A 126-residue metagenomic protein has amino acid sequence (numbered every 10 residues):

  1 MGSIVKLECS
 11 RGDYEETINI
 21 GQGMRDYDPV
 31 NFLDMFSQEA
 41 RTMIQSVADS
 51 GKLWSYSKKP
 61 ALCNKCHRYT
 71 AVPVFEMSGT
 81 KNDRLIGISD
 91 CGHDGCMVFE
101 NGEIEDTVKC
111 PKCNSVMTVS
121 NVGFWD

Functional and structural regions predicted by a protein language model:
M1-K81: Long, charged N-terminal interaction/targeting segments
C9-G12, C63-C66, I88-D94, C110-C113: Short cysteine-rich clusters marking metal-coordination/redox-active sites
R11, I20-Q22, I86, C91-D94 (+2 more regions): Feature targets compositionally biased, intrinsically disordered low-complexity regions with long contiguous runs
E15-N19, Y69-P73, M97-N101, V116-V122: Short, non-ligating residues that shape and space the ligands of small metal-coordination modules and catalytic
M24, L33-M35, T80, G87-S89 (+2 more regions): General N-terminal targeting signals
D49-K58, S78-D83, V98-K109, G123-D126: Short linker/helix segments within small regulatory modules
T70-E100: Well-ordered, non-transmembrane segments within structured domains
D106-K112, M117-T118: General detector of folded, globular domains
